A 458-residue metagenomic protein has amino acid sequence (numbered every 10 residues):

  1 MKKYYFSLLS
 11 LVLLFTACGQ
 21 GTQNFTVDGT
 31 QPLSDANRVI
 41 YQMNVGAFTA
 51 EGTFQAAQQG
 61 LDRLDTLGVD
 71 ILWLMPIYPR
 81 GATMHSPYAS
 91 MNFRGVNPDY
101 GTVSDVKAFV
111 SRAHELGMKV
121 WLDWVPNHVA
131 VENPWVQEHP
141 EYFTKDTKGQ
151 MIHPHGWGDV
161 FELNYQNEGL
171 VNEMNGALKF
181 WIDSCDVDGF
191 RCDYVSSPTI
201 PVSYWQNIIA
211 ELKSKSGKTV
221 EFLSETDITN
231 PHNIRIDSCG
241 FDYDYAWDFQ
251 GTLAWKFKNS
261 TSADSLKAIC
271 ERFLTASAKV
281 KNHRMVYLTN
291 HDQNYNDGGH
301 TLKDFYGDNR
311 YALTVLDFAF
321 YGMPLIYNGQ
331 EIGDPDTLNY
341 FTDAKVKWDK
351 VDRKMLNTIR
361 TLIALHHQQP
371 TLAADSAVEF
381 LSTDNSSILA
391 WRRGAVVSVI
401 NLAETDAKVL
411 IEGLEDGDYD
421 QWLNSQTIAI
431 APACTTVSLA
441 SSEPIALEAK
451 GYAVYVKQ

Functional and structural regions predicted by a protein language model:
M1-Y4: Positively charged n-region of N-terminal signal peptides that target proteins for export
S7-T16: Bacterial N-terminal signal peptides
A17-V45, T49-P79, K107, R112-A113 (+4 more regions): Carbohydrate-interacting/catalytic domains
T22-Q55, Q59-I71, P76-D186, I200-S203 (+2 more regions): Substrate-binding/active-site clefts of carbohydrate-active enzymes
V39-Y41, L72-L74, V120-L122, F190 (+3 more regions): Hydrophobic faces of well-ordered beta-strands that scaffold small-molecule active sites in alpha/beta enzyme cores
G46-F48, P79-R80, P126-N127, D188 (+6 more regions): Short, solvent-exposed loop/turn segments at secondary-structure junctions
D193-Y287, G307, L316, G333-A373 (+4 more regions): Active-site-proximal helices and loops of the catalytic beta/alpha 8
K279-K303: Active-site clefts of carbohydrate-active enzymes
